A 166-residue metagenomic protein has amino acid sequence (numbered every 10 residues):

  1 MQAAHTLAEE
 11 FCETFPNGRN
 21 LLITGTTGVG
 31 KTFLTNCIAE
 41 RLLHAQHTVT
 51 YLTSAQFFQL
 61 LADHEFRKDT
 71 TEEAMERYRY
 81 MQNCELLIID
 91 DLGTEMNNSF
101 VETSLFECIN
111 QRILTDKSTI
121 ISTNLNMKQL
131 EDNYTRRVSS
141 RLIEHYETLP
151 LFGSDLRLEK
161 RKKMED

Functional and structural regions predicted by a protein language model:
M1-L21: Pre-Walker A (pre-P-loop) alpha-helix and adjacent loop at the N terminus of AAA/AAA+ ATPase modules, a conserved
E13-F15, L42-H44, R79-Q82, N110-T115 (+1 more regions): Conserved catalytic network of the ASCE P-loop NTPase/AAA+ motor domain
N17-T35: Walker A/P-loop nucleotide-binding motif
G18-L22, V49, L86, S118-I120: Residue-level preference for the first positions of well-ordered beta-strands
C37, R41: Active-site signature of alpha/beta-hydrolase-fold catalytic machinery across serine- and Asp/Cys-nucleophile hydrolases
L42-L86: AAA+/P-loop NTPase substrate/partner-engagement loops
F57-L60, H64, L92-D166: Replace "adjacent to P-loop NTPase cores in ATP/GTP-dependent enzymes" with "adjacent to NTP-binding cores
